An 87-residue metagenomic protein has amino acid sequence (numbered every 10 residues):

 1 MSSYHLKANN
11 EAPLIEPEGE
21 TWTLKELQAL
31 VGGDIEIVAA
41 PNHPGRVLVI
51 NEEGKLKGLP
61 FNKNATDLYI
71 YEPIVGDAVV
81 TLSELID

Functional and structural regions predicted by a protein language model:
M1-D87: Detector for the mature cores of small, proteolytically processed and post-translationally modified peptide effectors
